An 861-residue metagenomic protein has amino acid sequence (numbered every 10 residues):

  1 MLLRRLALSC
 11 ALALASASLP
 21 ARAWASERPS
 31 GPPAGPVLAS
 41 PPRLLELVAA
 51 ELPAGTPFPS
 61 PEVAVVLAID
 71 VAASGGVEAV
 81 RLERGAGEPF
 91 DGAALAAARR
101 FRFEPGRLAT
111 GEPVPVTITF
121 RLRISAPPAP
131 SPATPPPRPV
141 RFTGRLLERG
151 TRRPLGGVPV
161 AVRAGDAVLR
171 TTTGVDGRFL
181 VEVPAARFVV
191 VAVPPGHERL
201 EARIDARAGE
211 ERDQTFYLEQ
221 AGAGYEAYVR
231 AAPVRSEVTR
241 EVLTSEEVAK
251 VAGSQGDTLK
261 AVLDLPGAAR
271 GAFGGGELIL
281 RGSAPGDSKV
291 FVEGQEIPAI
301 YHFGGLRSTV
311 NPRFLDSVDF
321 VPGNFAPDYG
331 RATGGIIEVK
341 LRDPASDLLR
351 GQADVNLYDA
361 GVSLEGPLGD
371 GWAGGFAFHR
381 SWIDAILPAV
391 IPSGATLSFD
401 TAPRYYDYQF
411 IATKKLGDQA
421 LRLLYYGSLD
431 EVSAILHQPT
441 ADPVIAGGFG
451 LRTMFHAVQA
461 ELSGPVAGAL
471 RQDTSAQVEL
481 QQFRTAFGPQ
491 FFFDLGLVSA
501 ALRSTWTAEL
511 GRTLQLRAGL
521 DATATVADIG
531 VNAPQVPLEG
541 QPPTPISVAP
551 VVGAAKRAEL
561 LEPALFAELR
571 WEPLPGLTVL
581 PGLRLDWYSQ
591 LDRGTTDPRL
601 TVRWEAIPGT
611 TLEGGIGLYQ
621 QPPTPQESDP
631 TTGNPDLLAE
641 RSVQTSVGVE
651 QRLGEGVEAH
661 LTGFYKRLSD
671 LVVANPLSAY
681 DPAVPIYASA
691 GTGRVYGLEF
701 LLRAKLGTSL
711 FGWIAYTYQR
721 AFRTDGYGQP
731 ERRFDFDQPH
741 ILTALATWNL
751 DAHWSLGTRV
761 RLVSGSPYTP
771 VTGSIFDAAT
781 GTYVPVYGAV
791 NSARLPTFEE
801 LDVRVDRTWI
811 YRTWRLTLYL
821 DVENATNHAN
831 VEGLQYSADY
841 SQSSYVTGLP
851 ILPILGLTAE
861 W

Functional and structural regions predicted by a protein language model:
W24-V168, G174-L180, E198, A202-I204 (+1 more regions): Charge-biased low-complexity segments
D176, G196-E198, I204-D213, Y217 (+5 more regions): Periplasmic N-terminal accessory/gating domains of Gram-negative outer-membrane beta-barrel systems
N356-R380, A395-V432, G450-R471, A508-L516: Transmembrane beta-barrel wall of Gram-negative outer-membrane proteins
Y426, L497, T507-R517, D521-T523 (+3 more regions): Structural signature of Gram-negative outer-membrane beta-barrels, strongest in the C-terminal barrel of TonB-dependent
E431, D528-I546, W604, P608-S646 (+4 more regions): Surface-exposed extracellular loop regions of Gram-negative outer-membrane beta-barrel proteins, predominantly
S499-R503, G553-A558, L638, G656-A715 (+3 more regions): Outer membrane beta-barrel strand-and-loop segments of large Gram-negative receptors, especially TonB-dependent
E572, T578, Y665-R667, A688-P770: Gram-negative outer-membrane beta-barrel transporters
H753, R761-G781, P796-E800, D806-W861: C-terminal beta-signal and adjacent terminal beta-strands/loops of Gram-negative outer-membrane beta-barrel proteins
